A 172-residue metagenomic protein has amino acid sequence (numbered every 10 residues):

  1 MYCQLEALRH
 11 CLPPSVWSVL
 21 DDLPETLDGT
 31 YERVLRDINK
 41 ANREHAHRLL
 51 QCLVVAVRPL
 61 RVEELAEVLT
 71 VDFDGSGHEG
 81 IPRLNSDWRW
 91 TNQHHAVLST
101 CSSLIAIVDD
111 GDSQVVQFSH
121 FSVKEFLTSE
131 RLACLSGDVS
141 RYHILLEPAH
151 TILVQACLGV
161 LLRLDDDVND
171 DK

Functional and structural regions predicted by a protein language model:
M1-K172: Leucine/isoleucine-rich amphipathic helices and adjacent mixed helix/strand linkers that form non-membrane
